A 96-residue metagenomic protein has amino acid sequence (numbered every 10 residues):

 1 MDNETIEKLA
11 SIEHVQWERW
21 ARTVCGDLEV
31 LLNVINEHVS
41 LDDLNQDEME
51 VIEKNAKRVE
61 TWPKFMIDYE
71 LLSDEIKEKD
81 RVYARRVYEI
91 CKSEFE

Functional and structural regions predicted by a protein language model:
M1-E96: Alpha-helical propensity feature that highlights long, continuous alpha-helices across diverse contexts
